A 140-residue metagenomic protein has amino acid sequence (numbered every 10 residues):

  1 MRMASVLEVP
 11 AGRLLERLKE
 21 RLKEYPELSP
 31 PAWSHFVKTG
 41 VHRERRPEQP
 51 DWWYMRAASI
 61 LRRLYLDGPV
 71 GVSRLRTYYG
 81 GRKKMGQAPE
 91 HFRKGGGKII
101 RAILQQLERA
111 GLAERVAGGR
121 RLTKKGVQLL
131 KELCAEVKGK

Functional and structural regions predicted by a protein language model:
M1-A58, R62: Long, low-complexity, charged/polar intrinsically disordered regions in eukaryotic proteins
L14, G71, G96-I99: Helical mechanochemical/support elements of P-loop NTPase systems and associated helical scaffolds
D51, R56-S59, F92-L104, E108: Charge-enriched amphipathic alpha-helical scaffolds
I60-D67, Y78: Short amphipathic alpha-helical elements of helix-turn-helix/winged-helix folds
P69-H91: Short acidic, hydrophobic short linear motifs in intrinsically disordered regions
Y78-R82, A110, E136: Conserved, well-folded catalytic cores of nucleic-acid-processing and energy-transducing macromolecular machines
L104-G118: A short, conserved structural fragment
K124-K140: Short, amphipathic alpha-helical interaction segments positioned at domain boundaries
